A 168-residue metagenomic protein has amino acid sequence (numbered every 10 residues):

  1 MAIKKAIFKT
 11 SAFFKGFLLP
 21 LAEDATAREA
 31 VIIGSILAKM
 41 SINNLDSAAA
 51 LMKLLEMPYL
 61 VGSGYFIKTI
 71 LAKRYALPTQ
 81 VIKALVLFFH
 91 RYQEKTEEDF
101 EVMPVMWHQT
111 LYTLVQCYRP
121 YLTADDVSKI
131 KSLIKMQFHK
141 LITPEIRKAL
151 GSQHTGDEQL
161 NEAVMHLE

Functional and structural regions predicted by a protein language model:
M1-R74: Amphipathic alpha-helical interface segments within eukaryotic helical scaffold and small GTPase-regulatory domains
K4, K15, L19, K68 (+5 more regions): Generic detector of well-ordered alpha-helical segments enriched in charged/polar residues, highlighting helical
I7, T26-E29, E56-S63, L77-V81 (+3 more regions): Helix-start/N-cap signature of alpha-helical segments
F14-G16, L45-M52, I82-V86, D125-K135: Amphipathic alpha-helical scaffolding segments comprising HEAT/armadillo-like alpha-solenoid repeats
K53-M57, L87, L150: Solvent-exposed, non-transmembrane amphipathic alpha-helical segments
K68-F89: Active-site/pore-lining binding-face segments in mid-to-C-terminal subdomains
R91-E168: Eukaryotic acidic, Ser/Thr-rich intrinsically disordered low-complexity regions
